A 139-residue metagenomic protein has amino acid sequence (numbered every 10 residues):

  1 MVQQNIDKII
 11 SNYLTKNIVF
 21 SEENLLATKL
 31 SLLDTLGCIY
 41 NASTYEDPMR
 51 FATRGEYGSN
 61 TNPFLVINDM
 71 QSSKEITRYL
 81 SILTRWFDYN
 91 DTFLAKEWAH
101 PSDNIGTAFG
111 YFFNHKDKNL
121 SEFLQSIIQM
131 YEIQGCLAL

Functional and structural regions predicted by a protein language model:
M1-L139: N-terminal core-entry segment
